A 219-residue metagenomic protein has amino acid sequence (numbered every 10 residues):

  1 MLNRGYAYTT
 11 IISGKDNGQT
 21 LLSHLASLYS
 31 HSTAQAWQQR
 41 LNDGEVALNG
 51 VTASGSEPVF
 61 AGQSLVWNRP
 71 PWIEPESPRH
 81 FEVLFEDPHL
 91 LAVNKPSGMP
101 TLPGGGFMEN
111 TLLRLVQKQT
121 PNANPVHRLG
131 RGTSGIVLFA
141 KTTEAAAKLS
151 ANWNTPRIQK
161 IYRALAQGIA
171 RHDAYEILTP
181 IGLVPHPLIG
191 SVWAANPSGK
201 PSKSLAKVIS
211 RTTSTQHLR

Functional and structural regions predicted by a protein language model:
M1-R219: RNA pseudouridine synthases
